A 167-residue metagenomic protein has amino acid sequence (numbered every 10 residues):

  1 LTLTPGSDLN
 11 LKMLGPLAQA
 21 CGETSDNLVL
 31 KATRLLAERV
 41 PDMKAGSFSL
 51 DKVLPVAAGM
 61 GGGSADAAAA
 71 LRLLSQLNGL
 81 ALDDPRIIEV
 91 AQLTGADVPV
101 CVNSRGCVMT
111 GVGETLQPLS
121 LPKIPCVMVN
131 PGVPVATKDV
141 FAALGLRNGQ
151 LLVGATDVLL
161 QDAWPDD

Functional and structural regions predicted by a protein language model:
L1, V29, G63, V129 (+1 more regions): Residue-level signal for inorganic ion chemistry
L1-K44, P55: N-terminal beta-alpha supersecondary unit
V29, A58-D84, V100: DPxDG-like acidic metal-binding loop motif
A32, P41-D42, S47, I88 (+1 more regions): Glycine-rich, charge-dense phosphate/pyrophosphate-binding loop(s) and the adjacent flexible "lid"/catalytic subdomain
E38-S47, L73-T94: Phosphate-handling active-site elements
G46-G59: Short pre-catalytic strand/loop immediately N-terminal to key active-site residues, enriched for Gly-Thr
V102-N103, C107-D167: Conserved, helical-rich catalytic subdomain that frames metal- and/or nucleotide-binding sites in enzyme alpha/beta
